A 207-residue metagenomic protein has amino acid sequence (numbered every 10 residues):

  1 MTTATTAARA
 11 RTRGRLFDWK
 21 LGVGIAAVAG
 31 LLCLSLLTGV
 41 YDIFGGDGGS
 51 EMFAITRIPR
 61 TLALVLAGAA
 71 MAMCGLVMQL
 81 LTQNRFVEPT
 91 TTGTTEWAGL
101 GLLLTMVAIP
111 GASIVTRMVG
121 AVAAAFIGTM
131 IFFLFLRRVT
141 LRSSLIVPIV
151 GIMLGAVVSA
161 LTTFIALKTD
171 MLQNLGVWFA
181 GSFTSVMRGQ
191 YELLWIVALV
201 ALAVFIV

Functional and structural regions predicted by a protein language model:
T2-V207: Alpha-helical transmembrane segments in inner-membrane proteins
